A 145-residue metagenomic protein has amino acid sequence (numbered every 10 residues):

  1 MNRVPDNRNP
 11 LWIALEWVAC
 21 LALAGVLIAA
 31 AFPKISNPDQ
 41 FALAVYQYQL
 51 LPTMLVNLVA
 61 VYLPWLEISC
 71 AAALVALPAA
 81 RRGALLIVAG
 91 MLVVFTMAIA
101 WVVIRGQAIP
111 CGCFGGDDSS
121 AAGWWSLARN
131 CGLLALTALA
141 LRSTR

Functional and structural regions predicted by a protein language model:
N2-R145: Membrane-interfacial helix-loop segments of redox and metal-homeostasis proteins, especially TM-loop-TM junctions
